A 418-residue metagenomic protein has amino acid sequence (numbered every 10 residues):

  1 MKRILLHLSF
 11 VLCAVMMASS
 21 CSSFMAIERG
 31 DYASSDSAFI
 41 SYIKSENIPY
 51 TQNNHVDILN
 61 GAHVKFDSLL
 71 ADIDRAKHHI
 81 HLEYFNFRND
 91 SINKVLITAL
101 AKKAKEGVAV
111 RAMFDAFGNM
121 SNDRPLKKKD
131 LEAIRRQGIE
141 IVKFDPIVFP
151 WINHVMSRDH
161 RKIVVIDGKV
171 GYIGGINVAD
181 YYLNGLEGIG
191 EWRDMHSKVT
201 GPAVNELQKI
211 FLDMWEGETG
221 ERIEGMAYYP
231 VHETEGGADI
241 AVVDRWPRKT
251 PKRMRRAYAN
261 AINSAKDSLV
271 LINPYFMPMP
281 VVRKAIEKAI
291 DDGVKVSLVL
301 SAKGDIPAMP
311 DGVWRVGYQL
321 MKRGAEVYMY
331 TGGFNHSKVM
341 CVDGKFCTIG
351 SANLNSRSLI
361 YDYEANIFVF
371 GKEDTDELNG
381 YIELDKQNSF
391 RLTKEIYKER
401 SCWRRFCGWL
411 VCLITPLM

Functional and structural regions predicted by a protein language model:
K2-L6, A18-M418: Charged, low-complexity intrinsically disordered terminal segments
L5-C13: Sec-dependent signal peptide hydrophobic core
